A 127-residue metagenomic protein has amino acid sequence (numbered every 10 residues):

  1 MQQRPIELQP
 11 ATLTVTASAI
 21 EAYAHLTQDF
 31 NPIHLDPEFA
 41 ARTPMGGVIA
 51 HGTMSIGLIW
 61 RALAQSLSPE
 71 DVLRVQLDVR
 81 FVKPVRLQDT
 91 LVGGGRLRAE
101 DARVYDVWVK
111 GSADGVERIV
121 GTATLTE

Functional and structural regions predicted by a protein language model:
M1-A11, F81, V85-E127: HotDog/MaoC-like acyl-thioester-processing domains
M1-L73: Hot-dog-fold acyl-thioester-processing enzymes
A41-M45, V79, T126-E127: Short C-terminal domain-edge/linker segments immediately following a structured domain
L63-G93: Mid-chain, well-packed structural core segment of small domains
